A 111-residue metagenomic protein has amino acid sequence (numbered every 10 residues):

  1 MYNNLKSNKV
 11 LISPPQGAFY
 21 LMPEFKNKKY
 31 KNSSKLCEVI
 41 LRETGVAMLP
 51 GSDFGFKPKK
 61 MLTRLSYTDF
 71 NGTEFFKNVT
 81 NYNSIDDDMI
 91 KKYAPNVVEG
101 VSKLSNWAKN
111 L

Functional and structural regions predicted by a protein language model:
M1-L111: PLP-dependent class I/II
